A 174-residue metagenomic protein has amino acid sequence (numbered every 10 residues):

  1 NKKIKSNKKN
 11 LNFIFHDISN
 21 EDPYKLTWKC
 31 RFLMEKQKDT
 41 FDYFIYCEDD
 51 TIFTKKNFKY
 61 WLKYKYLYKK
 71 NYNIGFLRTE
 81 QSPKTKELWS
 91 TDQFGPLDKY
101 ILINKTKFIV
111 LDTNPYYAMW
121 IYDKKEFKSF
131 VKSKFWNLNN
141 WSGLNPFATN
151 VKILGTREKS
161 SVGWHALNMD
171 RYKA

Functional and structural regions predicted by a protein language model:
K3-D42: Active-site-proximal specificity loops/subdomain of glycosyltransferases
F13-N20, Y72-R78, V151: A generic structural motif
I18-K25, K29, I52, F130-K132 (+1 more regions): RecA-like P-loop NTPase motor core of helicase/translocase proteins
W28-R31, K56-L62, I153-G163: Well-ordered, non-membrane alpha-helical segments in soluble/globular domains
M34, F44, K70-I74: Glycine- and small hydrophobic-enriched segments that form the cores of compact globular domains
F41-I52: Short beta-strand-to-loop acidic/aromatic patch adjacent to the donor-nucleotide binding site
T54-L144: Conserved catalytic core of nucleotide-sugar-dependent glycosyltransferases
K124-K125, K132-A174: C-terminal catalytic/acceptor-binding lobe
